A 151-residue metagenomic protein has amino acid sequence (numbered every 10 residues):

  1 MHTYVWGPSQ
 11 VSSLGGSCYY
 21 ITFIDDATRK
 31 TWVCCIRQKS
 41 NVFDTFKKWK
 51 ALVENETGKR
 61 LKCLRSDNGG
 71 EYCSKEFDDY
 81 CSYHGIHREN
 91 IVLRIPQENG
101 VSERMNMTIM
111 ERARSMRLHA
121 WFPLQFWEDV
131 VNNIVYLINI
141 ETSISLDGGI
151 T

Functional and structural regions predicted by a protein language model:
M1-T151: Anionic group-binding determinants
